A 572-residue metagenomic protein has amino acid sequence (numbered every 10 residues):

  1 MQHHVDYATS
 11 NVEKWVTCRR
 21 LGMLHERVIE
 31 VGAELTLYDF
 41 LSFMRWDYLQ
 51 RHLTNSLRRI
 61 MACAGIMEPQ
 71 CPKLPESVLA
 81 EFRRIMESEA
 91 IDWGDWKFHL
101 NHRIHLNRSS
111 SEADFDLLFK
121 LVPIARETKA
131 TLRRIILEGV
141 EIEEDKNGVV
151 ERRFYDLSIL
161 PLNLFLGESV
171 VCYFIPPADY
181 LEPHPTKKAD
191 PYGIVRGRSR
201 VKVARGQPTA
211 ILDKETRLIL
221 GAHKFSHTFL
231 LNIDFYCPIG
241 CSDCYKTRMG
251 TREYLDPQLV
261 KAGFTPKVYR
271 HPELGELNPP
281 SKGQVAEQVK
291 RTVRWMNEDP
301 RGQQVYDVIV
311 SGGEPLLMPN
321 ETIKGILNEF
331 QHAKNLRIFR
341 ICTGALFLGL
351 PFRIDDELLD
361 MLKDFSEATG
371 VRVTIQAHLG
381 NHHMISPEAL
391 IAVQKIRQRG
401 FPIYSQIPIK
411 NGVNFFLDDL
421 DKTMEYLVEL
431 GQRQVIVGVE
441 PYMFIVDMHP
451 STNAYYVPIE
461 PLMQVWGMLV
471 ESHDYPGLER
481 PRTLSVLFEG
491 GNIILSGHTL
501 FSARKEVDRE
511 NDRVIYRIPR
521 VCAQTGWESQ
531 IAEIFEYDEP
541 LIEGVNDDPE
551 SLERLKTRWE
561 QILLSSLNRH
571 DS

Functional and structural regions predicted by a protein language model:
Q2-K224: Flexible, acidic/Gly-rich N-terminal and inter-domain linker regions that tether and position cofactor-handling modules
H3-G22, R27, G32-A33, Y48 (+3 more regions): C-terminal accessory extensions appended to soluble enzyme cores
S42, R51, N55, A62 (+14 more regions): Polar/charged alpha-helical tracts
F154, S158, V289, D355 (+3 more regions): A structural signal for well-ordered alpha-helical scaffolds and beta->alpha junctions
K188-R196, R200-N232, Y245-G370: Conserved Radical SAM active-site core
Y236, L346, G380-H382, K410 (+3 more regions): Short, glycine-/Ser/Thr-/acidic-enriched flexible segments
C237, C241-C244: Short cysteine clusters
A286-Y306, G313-Y475: Conserved AdoMet/S-adenosylmethionine-binding subsite of the radical SAM
